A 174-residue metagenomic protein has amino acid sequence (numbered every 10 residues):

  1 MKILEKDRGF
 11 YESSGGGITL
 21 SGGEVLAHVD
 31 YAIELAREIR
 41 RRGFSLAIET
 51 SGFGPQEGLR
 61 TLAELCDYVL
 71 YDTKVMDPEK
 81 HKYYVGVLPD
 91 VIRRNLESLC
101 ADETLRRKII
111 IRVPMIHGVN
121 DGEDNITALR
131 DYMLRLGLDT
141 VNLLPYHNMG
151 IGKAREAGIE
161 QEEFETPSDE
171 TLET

Functional and structural regions predicted by a protein language model:
L4-M149: Conserved AdoMet/S-adenosylmethionine-binding subsite of the radical SAM
D139, A154-E173: A structural motif corresponding to the C-terminal lobe/cap of the Radical SAM core domain
